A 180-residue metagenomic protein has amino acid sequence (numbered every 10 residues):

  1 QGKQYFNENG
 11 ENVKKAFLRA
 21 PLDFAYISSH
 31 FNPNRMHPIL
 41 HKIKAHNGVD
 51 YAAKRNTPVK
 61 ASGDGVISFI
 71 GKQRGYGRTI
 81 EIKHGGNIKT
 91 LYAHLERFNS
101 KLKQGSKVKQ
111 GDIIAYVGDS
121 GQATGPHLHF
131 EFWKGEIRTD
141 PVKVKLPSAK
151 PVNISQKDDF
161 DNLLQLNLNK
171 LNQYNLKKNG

Functional and structural regions predicted by a protein language model:
Q1-E11, K15, R19: Buried, small/hydrophobic-residue-enriched core segments of structured protein domains
Q1-Y5, D161-N172: Intrinsically disordered, low-complexity regulatory tails and linkers that flank structured modules
V13-L166: Catalytic cores of peptidoglycan-degrading enzymes
K177-G180: Short, solvent-exposed mixed-charge patches
